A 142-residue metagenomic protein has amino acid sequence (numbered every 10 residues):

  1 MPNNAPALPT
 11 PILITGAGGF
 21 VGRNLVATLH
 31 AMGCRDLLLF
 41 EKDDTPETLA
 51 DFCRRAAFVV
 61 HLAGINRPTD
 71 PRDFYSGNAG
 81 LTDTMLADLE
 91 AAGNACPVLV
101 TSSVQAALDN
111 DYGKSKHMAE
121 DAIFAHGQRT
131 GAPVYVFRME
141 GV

Functional and structural regions predicted by a protein language model:
P2-M32: N-terminal Rossmann NAD(P)H-binding glycine-rich loop of SDR-like oxidoreductase domains
P9, C34, R55-A57, G93-C96: A general structural motif
L13, L37-L38, Y135: Conserved beta-strand positions in the Rossmann-like core of class I SAM-dependent methyltransferases
T15, V59-L62, V98-S103, F137-M139: SDR active-site strand-loop-helix element
A31, S76-G80, S115-M118: Glycine-rich, phosphate-binding/catalytic loops in enzymes
C34-D43: Conserved glycine-rich Rossmann-like NAD(P)H-binding loop of the short-chain dehydrogenase/reductase
D44-T84, D88-A92, S103-D109: NAD(P)H-binding glycine-rich loop region in Rossmannoid oxidoreductase-like domains and their noncatalytic homologs
D83-M118, G127-T130, V134-Y135: Conserved Rossmann-fold NAD(P)-dependent oxidoreductase catalytic core, especially the SDR/UDP-sugar
